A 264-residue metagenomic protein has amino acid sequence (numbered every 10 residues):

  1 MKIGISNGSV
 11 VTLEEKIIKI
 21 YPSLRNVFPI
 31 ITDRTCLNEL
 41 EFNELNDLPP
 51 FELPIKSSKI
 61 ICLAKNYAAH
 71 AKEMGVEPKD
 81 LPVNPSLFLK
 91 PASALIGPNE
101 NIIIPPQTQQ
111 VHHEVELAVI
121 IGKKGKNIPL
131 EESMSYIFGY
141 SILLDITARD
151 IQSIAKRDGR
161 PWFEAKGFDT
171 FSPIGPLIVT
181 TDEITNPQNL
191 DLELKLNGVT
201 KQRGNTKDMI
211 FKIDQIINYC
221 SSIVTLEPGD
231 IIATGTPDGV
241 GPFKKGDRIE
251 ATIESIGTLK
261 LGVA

Functional and structural regions predicted by a protein language model:
M1-L81, P85, E183-T185, V199-T200 (+1 more regions): N-terminal non-catalytic cap/leader segment that marks the start of a structured domain
K16, A92-S93, G122-K126, I146 (+3 more regions): Short loop segments at secondary-structure junctions
T35-P54, H70-E73, R149-A264: Catalytic-pocket segment enriched in acidic/His residues
C62, H112-E114, E227, K244-K245: Residue-level recognition of short, solvent-exposed, well-ordered loop/turn junctions that link secondary-structure
N66, E114-I146: RNA pseudouridine synthases
K79-P98, H113, E250-S255: Structural signature of FAD isoalloxazine-binding scaffolds in flavoprotein oxidoreductases
F88, A118-K123, K212, N218: Short, conserved beta-strand element in jelly-roll/cupin
L95-A118: A structural-propensity feature for long, helix-poor, extended segments
